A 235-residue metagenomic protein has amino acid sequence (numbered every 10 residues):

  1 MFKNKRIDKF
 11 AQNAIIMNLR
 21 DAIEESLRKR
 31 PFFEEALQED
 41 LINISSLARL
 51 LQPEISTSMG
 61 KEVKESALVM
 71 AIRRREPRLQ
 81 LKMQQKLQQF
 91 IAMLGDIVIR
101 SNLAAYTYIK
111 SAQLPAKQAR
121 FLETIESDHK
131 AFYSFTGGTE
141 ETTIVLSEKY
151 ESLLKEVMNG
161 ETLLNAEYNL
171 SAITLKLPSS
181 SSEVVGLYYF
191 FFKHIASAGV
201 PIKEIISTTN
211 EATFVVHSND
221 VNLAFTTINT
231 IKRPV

Functional and structural regions predicted by a protein language model:
K3-I16: Short, Lys/Arg-enriched N-terminal segments with co-localized hydrophobic residues within the first ~10-30 amino acids
I15-T57: Long amphipathic alpha-helical segments
N18, E34, Q38-I44, K64-V235: A conserved regulatory-domain signal marking ACT and ACT-like small-molecule sensing domains and adjacent regulatory
